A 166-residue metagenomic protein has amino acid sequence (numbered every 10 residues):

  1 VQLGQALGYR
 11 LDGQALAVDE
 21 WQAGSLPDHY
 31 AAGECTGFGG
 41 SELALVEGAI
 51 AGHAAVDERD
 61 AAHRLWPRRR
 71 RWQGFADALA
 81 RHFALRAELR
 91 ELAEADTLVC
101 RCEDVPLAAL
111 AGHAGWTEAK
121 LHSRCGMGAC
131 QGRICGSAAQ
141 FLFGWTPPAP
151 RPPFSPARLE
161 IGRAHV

Functional and structural regions predicted by a protein language model:
V1-G39, E47, R68, W72: FAD-site-proximal beta/loop scaffold in flavoenzymes
Y9, E42-L121, G126, S137-R163: Mid-to-C-terminal Rossmann-like scaffold of FAD/NAD(P)H-dependent oxidoreductases
D28-Y30, A119, G128: Structural motif
E34-S41, R124-G132: Glycine-rich phosphate/pyrophosphate-binding beta-alpha loops
